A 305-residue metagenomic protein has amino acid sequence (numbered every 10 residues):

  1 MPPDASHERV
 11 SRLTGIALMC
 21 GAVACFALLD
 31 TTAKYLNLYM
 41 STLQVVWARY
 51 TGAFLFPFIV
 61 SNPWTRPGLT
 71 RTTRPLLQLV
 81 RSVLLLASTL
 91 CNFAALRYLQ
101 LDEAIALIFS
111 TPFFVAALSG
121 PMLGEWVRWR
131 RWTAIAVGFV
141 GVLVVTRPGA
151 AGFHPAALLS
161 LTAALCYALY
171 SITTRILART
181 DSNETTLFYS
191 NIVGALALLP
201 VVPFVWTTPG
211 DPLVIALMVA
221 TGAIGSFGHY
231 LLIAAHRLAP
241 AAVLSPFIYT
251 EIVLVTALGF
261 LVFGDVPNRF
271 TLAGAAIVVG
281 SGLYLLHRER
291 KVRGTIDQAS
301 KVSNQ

Functional and structural regions predicted by a protein language model:
D4-S6, F54-R74, F139-G152, G194-V214 (+3 more regions): Membrane-interface helix-cap regions at the ends of transmembrane helices in multi-pass membrane proteins
T14, Y39-A87, C166-L169, Y189-V205: Transmembrane alpha-helices of multi-pass small-molecule transport proteins
T14-A22, S61, T65-C91, P155-A163 (+1 more regions): Loop-to-transmembrane-helix transition segments
V23-T31, F58, S82-L90, P112-A117 (+7 more regions): Hydrophobic/small/kink-forming positions within alpha-helical transmembrane segments of polytopic membrane proteins
K34, T42, P57, A150-G210 (+3 more regions): Transmembrane alpha-helical segments that form core, pore/gating elements of small-molecule transporters/exporters
N92-A94, T111-T133, V253-L272: C-terminal transmembrane-helix exit sites in multi-pass transporters
A104-S110, L177-V193, H229-F260: Helix-helix packing/entry segments at the starts of transmembrane helices
R130-T146, F270-E289: Hydrophobic transmembrane alpha-helices of multi-pass small-molecule transport proteins
